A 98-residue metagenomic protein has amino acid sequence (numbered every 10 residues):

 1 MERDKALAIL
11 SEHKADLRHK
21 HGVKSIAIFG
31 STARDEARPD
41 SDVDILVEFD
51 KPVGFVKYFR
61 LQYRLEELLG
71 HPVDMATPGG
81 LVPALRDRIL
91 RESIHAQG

Functional and structural regions predicted by a protein language model:
M1-S25, A33-P39, D50-G98: Catalytic core of pol beta-like nucleotidyltransferases
I28: Conserved histidines in hydrophobic membrane contexts and catalytic metal-binding motifs
S41-V43: Change "...and in nucleic-acid phosphodiester-cleaving endonucleases..." to "...and in nucleic-acid processing enzymes
L46-E48: Short hydrophobic/aromatic beta-strand micro-patches that form the beta-sheet surface supporting nucleotide- or nucleic
